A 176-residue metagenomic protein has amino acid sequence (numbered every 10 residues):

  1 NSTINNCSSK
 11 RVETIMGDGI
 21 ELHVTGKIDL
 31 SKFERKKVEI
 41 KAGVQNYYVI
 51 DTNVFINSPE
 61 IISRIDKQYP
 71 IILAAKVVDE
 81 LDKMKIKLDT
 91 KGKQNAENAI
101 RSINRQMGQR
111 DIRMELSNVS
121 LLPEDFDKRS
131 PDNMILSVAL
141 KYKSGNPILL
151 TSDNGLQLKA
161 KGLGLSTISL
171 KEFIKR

Functional and structural regions predicted by a protein language model:
N1-E34: Short glycine- and acidic-rich boundary segments immediately preceding or forming the N-terminal edge of structured
N1-N6, R35-I148, N154-R176: Active-site-proximal, substrate-binding regions of enzyme catalytic domains and RNA-binding/basic surfaces
